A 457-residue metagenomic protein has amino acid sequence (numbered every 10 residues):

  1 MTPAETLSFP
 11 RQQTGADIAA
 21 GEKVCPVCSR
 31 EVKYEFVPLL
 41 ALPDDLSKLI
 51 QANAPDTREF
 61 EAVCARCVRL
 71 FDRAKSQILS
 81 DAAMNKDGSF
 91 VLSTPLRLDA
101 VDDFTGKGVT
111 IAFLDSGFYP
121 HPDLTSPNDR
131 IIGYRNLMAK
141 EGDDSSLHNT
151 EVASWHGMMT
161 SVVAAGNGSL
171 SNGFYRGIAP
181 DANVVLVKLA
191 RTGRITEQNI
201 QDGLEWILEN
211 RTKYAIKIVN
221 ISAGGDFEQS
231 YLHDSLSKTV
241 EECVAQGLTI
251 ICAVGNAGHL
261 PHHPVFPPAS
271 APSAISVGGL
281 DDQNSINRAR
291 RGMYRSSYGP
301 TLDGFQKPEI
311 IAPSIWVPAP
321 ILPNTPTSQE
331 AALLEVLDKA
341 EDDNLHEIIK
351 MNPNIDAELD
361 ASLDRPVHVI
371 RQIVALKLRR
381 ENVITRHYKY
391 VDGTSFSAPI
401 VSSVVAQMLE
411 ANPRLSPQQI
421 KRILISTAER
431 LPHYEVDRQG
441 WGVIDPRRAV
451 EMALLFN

Functional and structural regions predicted by a protein language model:
L7-T57: Short recognition patches in nucleic-acid-associated and regulatory proteins
S29, A65-V68: Cys/His-coordinated zinc-binding microdomains
Y34-E35, L70-A74: Short, non-ligating residues that shape and space the ligands of small metal-coordination modules and catalytic
Q77-F113, D123, E141-A153, R290-G299 (+1 more regions): N-terminal domain-start motif of subtilase-like serine proteases
D99-R135, S145-Q198, T212-K217, A245 (+4 more regions): Subtilisin-like serine protease catalytic core
D115, I132-N136, A269-S402: Extracellular S/T/G-rich loop segment that most often corresponds to the catalytic His/Ser-adjacent loop
L189-S273, Q283-N284, L302-F305, N382-A398 (+1 more regions): Substrate-binding/access-modulating region of protease and related hydrolase catalytic domains
I216-N220, Q372-F396, E410-N457: C-terminal subdomain of the subtilisin-like protease fold in secreted/lumenal serine endopeptidases
